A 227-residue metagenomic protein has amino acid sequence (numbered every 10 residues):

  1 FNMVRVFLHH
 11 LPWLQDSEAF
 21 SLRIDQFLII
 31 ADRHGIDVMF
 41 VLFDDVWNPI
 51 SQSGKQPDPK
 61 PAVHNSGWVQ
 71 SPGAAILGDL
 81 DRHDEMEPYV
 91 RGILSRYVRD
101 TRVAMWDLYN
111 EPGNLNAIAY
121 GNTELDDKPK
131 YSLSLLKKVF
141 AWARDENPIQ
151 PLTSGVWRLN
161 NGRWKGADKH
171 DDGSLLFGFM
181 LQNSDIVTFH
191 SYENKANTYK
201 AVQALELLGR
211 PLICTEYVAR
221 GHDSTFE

Functional and structural regions predicted by a protein language model:
F1-Y199, L207-R210, Y217, G221-F226: Active-site mouth of glycoside hydrolases
